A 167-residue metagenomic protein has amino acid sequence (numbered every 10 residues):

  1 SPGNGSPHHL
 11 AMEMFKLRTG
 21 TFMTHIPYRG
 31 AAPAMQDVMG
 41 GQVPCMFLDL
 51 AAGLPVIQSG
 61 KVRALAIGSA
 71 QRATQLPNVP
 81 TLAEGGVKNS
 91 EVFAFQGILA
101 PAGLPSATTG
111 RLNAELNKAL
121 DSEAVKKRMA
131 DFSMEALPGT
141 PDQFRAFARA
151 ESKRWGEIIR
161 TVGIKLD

Functional and structural regions predicted by a protein language model:
S1-D167: Conserved, function-defining micro-sites of small-solute handling proteins
